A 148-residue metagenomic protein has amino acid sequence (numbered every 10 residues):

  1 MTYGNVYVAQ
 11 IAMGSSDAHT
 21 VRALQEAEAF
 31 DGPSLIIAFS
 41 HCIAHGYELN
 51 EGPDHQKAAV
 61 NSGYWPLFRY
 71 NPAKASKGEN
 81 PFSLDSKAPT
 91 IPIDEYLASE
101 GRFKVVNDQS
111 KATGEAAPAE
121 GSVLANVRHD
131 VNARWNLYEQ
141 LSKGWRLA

Functional and structural regions predicted by a protein language model:
M1-G4: Phosphate/pyrophosphate-binding betaalpha-module
Y7-A12: Short catalytic-loop micro-motif centered on adjacent basic/acidic residues
M13-V21: Active-site glycine- and acidic-residue-rich loops that bind and position anionic ligands or nucleotide-like cofactors
T20-Q140, W145: Glycine/aspartate-rich loop-and-adjacent alpha/beta segment that forms the canonical ThDP
